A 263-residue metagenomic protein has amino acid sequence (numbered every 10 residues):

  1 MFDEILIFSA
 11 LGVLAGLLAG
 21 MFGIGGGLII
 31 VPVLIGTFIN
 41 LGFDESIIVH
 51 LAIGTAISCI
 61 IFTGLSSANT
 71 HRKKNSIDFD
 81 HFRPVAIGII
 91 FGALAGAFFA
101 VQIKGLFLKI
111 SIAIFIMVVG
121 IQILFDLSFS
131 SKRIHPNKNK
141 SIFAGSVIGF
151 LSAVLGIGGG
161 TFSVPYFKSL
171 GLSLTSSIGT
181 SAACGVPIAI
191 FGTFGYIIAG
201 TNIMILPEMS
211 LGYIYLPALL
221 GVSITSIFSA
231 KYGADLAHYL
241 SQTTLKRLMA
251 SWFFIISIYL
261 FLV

Functional and structural regions predicted by a protein language model:
M1-F22, I29-H50, C59, G64-F150 (+2 more regions): Juxtamembrane transmembrane-helix boundary motif
G26, I190-G195: Hydrophobic alpha-helical transmembrane segments that constitute the membrane-spanning cores of multi-pass membrane
L28-I29, T161, S177, A183: Hydrophobic alpha-helical transmembrane segments of integral membrane proteins, especially lipid-exposed positions
I53-I60, S181-A189, F253: Transmembrane helix-bundle signature of multi-pass membrane transporters/permeases
